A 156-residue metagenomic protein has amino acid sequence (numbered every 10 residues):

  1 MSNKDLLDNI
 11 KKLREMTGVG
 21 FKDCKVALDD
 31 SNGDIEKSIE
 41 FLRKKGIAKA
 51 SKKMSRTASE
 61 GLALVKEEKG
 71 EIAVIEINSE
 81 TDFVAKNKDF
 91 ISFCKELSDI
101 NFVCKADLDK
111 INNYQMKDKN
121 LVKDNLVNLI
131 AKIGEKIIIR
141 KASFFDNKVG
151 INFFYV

Functional and structural regions predicted by a protein language model:
S2-V156: N-terminal assembly/interaction segments in proteins that build large macromolecular machines
